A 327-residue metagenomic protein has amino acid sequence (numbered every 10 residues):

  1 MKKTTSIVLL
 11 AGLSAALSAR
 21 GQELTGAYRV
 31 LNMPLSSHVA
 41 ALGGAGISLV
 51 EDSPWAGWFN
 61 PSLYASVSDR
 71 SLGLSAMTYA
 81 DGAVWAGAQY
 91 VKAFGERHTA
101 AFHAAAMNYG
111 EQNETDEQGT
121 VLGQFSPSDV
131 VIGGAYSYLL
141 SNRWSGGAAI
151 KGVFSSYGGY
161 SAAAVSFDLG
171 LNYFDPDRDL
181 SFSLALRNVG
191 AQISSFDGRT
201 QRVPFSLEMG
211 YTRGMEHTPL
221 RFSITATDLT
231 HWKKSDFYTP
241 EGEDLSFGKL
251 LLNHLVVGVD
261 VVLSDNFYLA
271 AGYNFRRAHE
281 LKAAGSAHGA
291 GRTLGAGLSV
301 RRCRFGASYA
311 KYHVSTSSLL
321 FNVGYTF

Functional and structural regions predicted by a protein language model:
K2-L9: Sec-dependent signal peptide recognition, specifically the positively charged N-region followed immediately by
L9-L10, A45: Enrichment for repetitive, rod-forming helical segments
L10-A11, S68: Short, linear, compositionally biased motifs with a strong N-terminal bias
S14-A16: N-terminal signal peptide c-region/cleavage motif recognized by signal peptidases
Q22-F327: Subset of outer-membrane beta-barrel
